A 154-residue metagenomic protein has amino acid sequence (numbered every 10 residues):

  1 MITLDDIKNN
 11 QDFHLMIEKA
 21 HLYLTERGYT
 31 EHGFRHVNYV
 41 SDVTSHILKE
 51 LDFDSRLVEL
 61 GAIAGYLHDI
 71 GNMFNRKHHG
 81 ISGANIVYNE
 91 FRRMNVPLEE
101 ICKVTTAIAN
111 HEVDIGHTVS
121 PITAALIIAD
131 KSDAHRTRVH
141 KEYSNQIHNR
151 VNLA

Functional and structural regions predicted by a protein language model:
M1-H78: Acidic/His-rich, divalent-metal-binding segments that scaffold phosphate/diphosphate chemistry
T25-E26, E50-A154: Divalent metal-dependent catalytic cores for phosphoryl transfer on phosphate-bearing substrates
